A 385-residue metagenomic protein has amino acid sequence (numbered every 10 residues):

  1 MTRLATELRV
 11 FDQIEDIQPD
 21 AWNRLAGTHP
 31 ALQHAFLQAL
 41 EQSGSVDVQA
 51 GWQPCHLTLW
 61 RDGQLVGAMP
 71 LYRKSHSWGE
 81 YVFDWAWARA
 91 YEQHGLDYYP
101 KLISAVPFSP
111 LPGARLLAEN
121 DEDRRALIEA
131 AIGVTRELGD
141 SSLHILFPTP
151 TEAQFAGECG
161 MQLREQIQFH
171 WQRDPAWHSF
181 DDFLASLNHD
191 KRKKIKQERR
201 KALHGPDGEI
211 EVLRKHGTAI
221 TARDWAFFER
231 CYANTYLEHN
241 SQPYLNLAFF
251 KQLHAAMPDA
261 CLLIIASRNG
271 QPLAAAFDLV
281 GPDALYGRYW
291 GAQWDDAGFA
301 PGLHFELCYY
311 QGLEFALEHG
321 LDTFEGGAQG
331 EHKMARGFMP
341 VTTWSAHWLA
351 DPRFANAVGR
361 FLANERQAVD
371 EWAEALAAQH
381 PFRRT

Functional and structural regions predicted by a protein language model:
M1-T385: N-acyltransferase acceptor-side catalytic subdomain
